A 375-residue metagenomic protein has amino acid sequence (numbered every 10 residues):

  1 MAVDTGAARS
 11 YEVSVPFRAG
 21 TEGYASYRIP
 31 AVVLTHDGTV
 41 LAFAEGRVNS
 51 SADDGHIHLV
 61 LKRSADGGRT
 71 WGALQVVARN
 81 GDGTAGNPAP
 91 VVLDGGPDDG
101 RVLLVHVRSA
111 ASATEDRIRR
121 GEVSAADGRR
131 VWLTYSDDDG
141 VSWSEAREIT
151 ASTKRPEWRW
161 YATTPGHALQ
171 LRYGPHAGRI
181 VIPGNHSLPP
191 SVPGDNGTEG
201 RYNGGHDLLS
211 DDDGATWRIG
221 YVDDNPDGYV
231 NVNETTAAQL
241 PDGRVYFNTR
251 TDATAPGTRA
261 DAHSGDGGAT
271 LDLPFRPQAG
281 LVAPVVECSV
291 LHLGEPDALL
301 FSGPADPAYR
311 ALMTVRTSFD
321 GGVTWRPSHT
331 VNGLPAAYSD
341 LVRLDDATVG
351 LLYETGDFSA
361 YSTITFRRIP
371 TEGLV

Functional and structural regions predicted by a protein language model:
V3-V375: Asp-box/BNR beta-propeller blade signature and adjacent active/binding-site loops in extracellular glycan-interacting
